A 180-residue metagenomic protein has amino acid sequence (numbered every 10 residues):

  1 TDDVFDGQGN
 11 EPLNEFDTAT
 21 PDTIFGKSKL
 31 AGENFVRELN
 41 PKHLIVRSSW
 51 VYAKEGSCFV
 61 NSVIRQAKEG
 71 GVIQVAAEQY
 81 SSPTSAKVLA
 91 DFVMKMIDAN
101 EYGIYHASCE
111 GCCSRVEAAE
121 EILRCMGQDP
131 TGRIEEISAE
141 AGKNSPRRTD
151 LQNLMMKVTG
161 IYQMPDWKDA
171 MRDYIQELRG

Functional and structural regions predicted by a protein language model:
D3-V46: Catalytic helix-loop patch of NAD(P)-dependent Rossmann-fold dehydrogenases
G9, K87-V88, R179: Catalytic phosphate/metal-binding cores of nucleic-acid and nucleotide-processing enzymes, i.e., regions that mediate
T23, S81-T84, C113, L151 (+1 more regions): Residue-level signal for the nucleotide or nucleotide-sugar donor/cofactor binding architecture
N34-S81, V88: NAD(P)-dependent short-chain dehydrogenase/reductase
K87-K95, R172: Amphipathic alpha-helical segments that line or abut small-molecule/effector binding pockets and mediate allosteric
F92, A99-G142, R147-R148, L154: Mid/C-terminal beta-alpha module of Rossmann-like enzyme folds, strongest in SDR-family dehydrogenases/epimerases
N144-G180: C-terminal amphipathic/interface module of NAD(P)-dependent oxidoreductases and related NAD-binding regulators
